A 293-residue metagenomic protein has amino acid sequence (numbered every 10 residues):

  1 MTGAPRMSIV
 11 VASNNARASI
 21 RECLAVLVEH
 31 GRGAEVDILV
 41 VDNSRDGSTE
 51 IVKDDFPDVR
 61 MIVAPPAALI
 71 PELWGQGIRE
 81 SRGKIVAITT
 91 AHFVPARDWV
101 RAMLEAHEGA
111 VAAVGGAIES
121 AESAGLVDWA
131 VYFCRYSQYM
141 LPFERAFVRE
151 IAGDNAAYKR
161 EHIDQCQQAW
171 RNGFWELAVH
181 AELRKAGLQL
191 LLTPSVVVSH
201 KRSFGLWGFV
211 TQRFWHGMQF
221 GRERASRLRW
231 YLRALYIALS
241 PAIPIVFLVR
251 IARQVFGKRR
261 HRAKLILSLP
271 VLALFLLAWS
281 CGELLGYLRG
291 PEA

Functional and structural regions predicted by a protein language model:
A25-E35: Short, acidic, metal-binding catalytic loop of nucleotide-sugar glycosyltransferases
D42-E50, F93: A conserved acidic beta->alpha catalytic loop
A64-S81: Glycine-rich, basic loop-to-helix element that forms the pyrophosphate-binding segment of sugar-nucleotide handling
V86: Short aromatic/hydrophobic "clamp" motif used to bind/position activated sugar donors
V94, D98-V127: Conserved donor NDP-sugar-binding/catalytic core segment of glycosyltransferases
S120, Y139-Y158, R171-F174: A recurrent flexible, glycine/aromatic-enriched loop bordering the glycosyltransferase active site that acts as
A156, H162-C166, R171-S203, W207: A short, conserved alpha-helix in the catalytic core of glycosyltransferases
S199-F275: Active-site-adjacent helix/loop segment of glycosyltransferases that harbors family-specific signature motifs
